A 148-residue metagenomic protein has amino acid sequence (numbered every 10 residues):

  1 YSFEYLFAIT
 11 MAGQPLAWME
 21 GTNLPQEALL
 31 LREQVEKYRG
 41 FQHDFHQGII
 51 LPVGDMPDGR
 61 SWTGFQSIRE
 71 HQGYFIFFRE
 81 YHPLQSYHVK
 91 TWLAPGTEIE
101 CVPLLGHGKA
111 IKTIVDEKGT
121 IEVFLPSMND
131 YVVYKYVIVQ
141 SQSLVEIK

Functional and structural regions predicted by a protein language model:
Y1-K112, F124-P126, Y131-V133: Active-site-proximal substrate-binding groove within the catalytic cores of carbohydrate-active enzymes
K112-K148: C-terminal beta-strand-rich structural cap/linker in extracellular carbohydrate-active enzymes
